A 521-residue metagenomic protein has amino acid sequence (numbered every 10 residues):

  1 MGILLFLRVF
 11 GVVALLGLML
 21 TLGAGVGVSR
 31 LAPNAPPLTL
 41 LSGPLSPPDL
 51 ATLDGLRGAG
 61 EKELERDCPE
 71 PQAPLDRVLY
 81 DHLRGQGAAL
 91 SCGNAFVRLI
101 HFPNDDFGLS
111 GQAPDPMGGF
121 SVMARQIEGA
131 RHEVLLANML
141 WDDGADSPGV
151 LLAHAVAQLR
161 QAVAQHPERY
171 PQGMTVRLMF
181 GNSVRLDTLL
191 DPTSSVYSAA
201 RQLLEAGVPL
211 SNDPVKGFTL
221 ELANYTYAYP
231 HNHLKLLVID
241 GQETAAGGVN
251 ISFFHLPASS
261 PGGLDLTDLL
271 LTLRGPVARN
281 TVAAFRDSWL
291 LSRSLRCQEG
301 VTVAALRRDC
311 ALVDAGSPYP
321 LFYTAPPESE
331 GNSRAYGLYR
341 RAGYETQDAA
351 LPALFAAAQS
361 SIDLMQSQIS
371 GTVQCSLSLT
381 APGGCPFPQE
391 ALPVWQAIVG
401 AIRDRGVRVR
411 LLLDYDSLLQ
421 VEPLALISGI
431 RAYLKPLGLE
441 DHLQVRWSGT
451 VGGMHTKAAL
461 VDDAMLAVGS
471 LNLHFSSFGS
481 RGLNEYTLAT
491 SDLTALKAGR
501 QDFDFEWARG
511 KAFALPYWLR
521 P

Functional and structural regions predicted by a protein language model:
G2-P521: Charged, low-complexity intrinsically disordered terminal segments
